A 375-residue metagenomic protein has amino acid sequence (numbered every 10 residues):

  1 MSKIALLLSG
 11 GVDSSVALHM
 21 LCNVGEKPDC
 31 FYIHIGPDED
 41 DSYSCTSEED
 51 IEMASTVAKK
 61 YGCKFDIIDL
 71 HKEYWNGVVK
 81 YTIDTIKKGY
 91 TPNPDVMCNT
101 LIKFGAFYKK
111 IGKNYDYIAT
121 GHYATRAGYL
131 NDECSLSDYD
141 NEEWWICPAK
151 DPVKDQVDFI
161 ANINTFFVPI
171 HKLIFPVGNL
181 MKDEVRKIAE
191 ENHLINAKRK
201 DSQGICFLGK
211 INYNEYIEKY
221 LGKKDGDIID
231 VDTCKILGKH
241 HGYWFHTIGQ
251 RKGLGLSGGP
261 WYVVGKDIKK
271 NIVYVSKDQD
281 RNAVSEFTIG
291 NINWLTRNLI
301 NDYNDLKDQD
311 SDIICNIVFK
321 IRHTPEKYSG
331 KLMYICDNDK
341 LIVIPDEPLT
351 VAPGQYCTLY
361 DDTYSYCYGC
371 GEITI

Functional and structural regions predicted by a protein language model:
M1-N162, D183, E190: ATP-dependent adenylation/nucleotidyltransferase module used to activate substrates
A119-T125, L130-I375: AMP-forming adenylation/ATP pyrophosphatase catalytic core
